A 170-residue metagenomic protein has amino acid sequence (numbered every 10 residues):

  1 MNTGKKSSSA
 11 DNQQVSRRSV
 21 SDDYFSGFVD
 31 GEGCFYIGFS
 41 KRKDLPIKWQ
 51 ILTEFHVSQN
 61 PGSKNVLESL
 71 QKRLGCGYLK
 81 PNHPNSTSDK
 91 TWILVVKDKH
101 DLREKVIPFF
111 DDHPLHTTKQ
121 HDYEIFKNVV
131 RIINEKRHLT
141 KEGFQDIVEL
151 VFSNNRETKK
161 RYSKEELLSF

Functional and structural regions predicted by a protein language model:
M1-F170: Sequence-level preference for short, compositionally simple segments enriched in small aliphatic or small polar residues
